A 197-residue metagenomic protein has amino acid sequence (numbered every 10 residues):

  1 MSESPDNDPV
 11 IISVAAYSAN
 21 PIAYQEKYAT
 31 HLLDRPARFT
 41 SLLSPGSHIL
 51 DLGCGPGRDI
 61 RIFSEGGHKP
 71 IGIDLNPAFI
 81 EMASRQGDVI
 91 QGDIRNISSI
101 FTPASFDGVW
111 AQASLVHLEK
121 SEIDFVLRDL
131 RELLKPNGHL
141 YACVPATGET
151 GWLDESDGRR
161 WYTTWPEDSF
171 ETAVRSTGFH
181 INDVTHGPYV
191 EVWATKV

Functional and structural regions predicted by a protein language model:
M1-F101, E122-F125, D129, H139-V197: Class I (Rossmann-like) S-adenosyl-L-methionine-dependent methyltransferase catalytic domain, capturing the SAM-binding
S99-V109: A short acidic, Gly/Pro-enriched loop at the edge of an enzyme's catalytic core that lines a small-molecule cofactor
G108-S121: A short SAM/SAH-binding and catalytic strip from SAM-dependent methyltransferases
